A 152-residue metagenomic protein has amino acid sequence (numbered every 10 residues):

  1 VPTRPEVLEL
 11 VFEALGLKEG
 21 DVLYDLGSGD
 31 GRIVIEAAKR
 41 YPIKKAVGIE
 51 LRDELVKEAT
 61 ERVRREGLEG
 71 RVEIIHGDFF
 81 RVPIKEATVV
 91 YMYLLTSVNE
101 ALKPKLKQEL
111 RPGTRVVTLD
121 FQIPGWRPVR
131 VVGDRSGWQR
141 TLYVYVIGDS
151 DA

Functional and structural regions predicted by a protein language model:
V1-E19: S-adenosyl-L-methionine
G20-G29: Conserved class I S-adenosyl-L-methionine
R32-I43: Conserved SAM-binding loop of SAM-dependent methyltransferases across substrates and taxa, primarily the Class I
K45-E50: Conserved SAM-binding motif I beta-strand of class I
V56-E86: S-adenosyl-L-methionine
K85-A101: A short SAM/SAH-binding and catalytic strip from SAM-dependent methyltransferases
S97-A152: C-terminal substrate-binding/active-site "lid" region of AdoMet-derived donor-dependent transferases
